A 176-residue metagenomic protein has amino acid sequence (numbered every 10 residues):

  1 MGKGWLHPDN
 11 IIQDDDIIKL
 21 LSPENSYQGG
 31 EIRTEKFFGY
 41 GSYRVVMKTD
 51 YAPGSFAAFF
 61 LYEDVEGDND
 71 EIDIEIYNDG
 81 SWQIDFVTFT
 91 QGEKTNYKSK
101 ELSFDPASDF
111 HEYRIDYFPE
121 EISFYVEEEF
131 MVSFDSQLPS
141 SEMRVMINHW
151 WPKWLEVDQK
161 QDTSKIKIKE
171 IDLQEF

Functional and structural regions predicted by a protein language model:
M1-I17: Extracellular glycan-recognition surfaces and repeat-rich motifs
I11-D14, K36-G39, V65-G67, G80 (+2 more regions): Extracellular/periplasmic catalytic domains that process cell-envelope and extracellular macromolecules
L20-I84: Secretory/extracellular carbohydrate-interaction modules and structurally similar beta-sandwich "look-alikes"
S42, S140-F176: Ligand-recognition surfaces built from glycine- and aromatic
T88, F124: Short aromatic-centered micro-motifs
T90-E112: Short, aromatic/His-centered strand-loop micro-motif at the edge of beta-sheets
A107-S123: Localized edge beta-strand/strand-to-loop motifs within extracellular or lumenal beta-rich domains
E127-R144: Short, solvent-exposed beta-strand-to-loop segments that form ligand-recognition rims of beta-rich domains
